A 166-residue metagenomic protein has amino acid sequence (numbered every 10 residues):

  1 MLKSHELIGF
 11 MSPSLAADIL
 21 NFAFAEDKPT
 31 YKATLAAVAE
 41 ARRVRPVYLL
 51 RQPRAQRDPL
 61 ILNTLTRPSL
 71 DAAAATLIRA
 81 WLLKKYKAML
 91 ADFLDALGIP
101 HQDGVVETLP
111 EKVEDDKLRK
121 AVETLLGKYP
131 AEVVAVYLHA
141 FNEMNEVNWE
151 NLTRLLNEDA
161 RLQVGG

Functional and structural regions predicted by a protein language model:
M1, L90-F93, G166: N-terminal low-hydrophobic presequence detector
M1-K3, R43, G98, R161: Glycine-centered secondary-structure boundary/capping sites
L2-T30: Charged, amphipathic alpha-helical stretches
S14, K85-A88, G166: Short, well-structured alpha-helical interface segments that form or flank functional binding sites
F24-N148: Acidic, low-complexity, intrinsically disordered interaction modules
A160-G166: Short acidic DE-rich linear segments
